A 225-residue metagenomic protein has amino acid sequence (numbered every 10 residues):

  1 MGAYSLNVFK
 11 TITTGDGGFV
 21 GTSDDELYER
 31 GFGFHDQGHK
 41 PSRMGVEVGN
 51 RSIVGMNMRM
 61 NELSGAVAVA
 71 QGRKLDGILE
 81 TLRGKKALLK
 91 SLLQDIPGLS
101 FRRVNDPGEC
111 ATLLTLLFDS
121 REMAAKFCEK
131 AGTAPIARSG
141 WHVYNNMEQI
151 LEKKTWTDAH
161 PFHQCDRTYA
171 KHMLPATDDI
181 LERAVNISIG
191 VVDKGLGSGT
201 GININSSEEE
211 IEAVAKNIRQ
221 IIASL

Functional and structural regions predicted by a protein language model:
M1-T112: Active-site region of PLP-dependent enzymes
N7, S23-D24, L117-D119, G190-V192: Residue-level recognition of strand-loop junctions within catalytic nucleotide-signaling folds
I12-T14, Y28, L75, E109-A111 (+3 more regions): Short catalytic/ligand-binding loop motif for oxyanion handling, primarily in non-cytosolic enzymes, centered on
D25-E26, E122, E209: Cytosolic histidine kinase catalytic core of two-component systems
G31, A125-G132, V214-I218: Short amphipathic alpha-helices in soluble, non-transmembrane regions that often serve as interface/regulatory elements
G38-H39, A131-R138, I218-L225: A common structural junction motif
R102-H172: Conserved PLP-binding catalytic core of the aspartate aminotransferase-like
W156-L225: PLP-dependent enzyme catalytic core of the Aspartate aminotransferase-like
